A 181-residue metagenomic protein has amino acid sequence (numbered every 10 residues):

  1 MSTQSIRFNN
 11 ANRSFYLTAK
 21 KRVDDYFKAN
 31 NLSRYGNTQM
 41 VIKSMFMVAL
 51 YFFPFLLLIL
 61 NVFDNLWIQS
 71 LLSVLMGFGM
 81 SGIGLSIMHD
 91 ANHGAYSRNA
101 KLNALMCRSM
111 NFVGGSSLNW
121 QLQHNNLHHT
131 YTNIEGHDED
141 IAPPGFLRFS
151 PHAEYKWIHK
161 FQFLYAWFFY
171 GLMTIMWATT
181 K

Functional and structural regions predicted by a protein language model:
S2-Y26, F169-M176: Short, charged cytosolic
Q4-F8, Y35-Q39, A91, M106-N111: Glycine- and acidic
Q4-R13, N31-R34, G114-S117, G136: Short intracellular "coupling" helices and adjacent cytoplasmic loop segments at the cytosolic face of multi-pass
N10-R13, I42, Y155: Charge-dense, low-complexity intrinsically disordered segments
D24-G36, F149-Y155: Cytosolic juxtamembrane amphipathic/interface segments immediately preceding and feeding into a transmembrane helix
K28-Y35, L60-V62, I87-A100: Membrane-interfacial helix termini and the short, flexible loops that connect transmembrane helices in multi-pass
Y35-G84, N111-F112, F163-I175: Alpha-helical bilayer-embedded segments of polytopic membrane proteins, i.e., transmembrane/intramembrane helices
L75-K181: Membrane-embedded catalytic scaffold of the fatty acid hydroxylase/desaturase
